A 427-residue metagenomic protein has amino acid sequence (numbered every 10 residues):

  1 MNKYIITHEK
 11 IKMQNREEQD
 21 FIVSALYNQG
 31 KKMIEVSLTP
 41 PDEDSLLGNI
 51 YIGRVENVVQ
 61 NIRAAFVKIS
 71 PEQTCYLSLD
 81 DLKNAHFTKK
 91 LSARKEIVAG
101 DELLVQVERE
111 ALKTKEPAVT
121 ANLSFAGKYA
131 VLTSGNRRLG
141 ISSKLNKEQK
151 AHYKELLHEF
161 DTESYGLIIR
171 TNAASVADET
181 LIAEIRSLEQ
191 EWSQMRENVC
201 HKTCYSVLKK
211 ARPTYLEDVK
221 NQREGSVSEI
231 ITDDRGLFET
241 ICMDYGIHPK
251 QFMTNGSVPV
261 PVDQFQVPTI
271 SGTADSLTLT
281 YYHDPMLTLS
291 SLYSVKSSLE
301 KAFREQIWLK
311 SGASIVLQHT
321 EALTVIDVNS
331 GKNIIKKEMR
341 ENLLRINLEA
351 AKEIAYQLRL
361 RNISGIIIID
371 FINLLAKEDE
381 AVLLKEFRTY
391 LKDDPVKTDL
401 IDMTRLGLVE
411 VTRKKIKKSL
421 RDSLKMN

Functional and structural regions predicted by a protein language model:
M1-D44, N49, T120-A130, L139 (+3 more regions): Extended, charged alpha/beta regions that create polyanion-binding interfaces
M1-T120: Charged, low-complexity terminal tails
I6-K10, N15, L26-Q29, L38-P40 (+13 more regions): Flexible glycine-/small-residue-rich
I52-R54, V58-D81, E96-V107, K115 (+4 more regions): N-terminal assembly/transducer modules of large multi-domain enzymes, emphasizing dimerization/partner-binding
R63-V67, A111-L132, L188, S311-N427: Conserved glycine-centered short motifs in functionally critical loops
C75, F238-T240, I247-M253, V258 (+2 more regions): Nucleotide-binding motor/catalytic cores of P-loop/tubulin-like NTPases across gene-expression machines
K95, A99-E102, T203, N362-I366: Loop/turn-to-beta-strand initiation segments
T133-K144, L167-L181, V199-S206, G225-S228 (+4 more regions): Short hinge/gating elements
